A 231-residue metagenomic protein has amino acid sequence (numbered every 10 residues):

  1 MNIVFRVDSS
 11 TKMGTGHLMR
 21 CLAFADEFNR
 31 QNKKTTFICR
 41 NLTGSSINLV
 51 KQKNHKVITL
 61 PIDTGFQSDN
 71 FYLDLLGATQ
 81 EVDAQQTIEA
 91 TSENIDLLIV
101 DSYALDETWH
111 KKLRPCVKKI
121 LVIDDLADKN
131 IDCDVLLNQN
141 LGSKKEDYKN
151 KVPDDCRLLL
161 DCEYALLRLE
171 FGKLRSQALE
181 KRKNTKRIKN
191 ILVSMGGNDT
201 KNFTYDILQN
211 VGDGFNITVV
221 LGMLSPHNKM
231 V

Functional and structural regions predicted by a protein language model:
M1-G14: Nucleotide-activated donor-dependent transferases that construct or modify glycoconjugates
L18-F28: Short amphipathic alpha-helix
M19, N198-N210: A conserved mid-protein helix/loop that constitutes part of the nucleotide-sugar donor-binding site
Q31-Q85: Conserved nucleotide-sugar phosphate-binding/catalytic loop shared by glycosyltransferases and other
K34, V211-L224, K229-M230: A conserved nucleotide-sugar
I88-A104: Short N-terminal targeting/anchoring amphipathic segment
A104-V152: Conserved nucleotide-sugar donor-interacting segment of glycosyltransferase catalytic cores, predominantly GT-B
D132-K201, H227-N228: A nucleotide-sugar donor-handling region in carbohydrate enzymes
